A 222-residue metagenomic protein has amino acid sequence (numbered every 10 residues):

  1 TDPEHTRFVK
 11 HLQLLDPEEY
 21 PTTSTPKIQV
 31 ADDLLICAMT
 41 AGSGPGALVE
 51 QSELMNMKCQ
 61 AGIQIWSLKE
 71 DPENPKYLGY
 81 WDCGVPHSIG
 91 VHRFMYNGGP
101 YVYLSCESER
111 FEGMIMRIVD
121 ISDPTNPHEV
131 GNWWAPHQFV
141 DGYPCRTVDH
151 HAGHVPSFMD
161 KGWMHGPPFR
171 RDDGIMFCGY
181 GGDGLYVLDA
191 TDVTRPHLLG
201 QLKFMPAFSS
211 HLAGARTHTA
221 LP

Functional and structural regions predicted by a protein language model:
T1-P222: Feature marking well-ordered beta-strand scaffolds used for ligand recognition
